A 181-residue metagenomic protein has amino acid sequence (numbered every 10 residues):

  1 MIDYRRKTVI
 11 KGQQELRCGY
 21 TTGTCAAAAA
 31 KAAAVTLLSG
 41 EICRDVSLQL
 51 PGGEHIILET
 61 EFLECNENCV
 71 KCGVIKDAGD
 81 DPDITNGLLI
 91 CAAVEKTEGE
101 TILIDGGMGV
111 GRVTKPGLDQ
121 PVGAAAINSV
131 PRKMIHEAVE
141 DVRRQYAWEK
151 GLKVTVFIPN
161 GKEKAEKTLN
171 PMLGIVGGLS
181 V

Functional and structural regions predicted by a protein language model:
M1-S180: Generic N-terminal targeting/processing segments that precede catalytic cores or assembly contacts
